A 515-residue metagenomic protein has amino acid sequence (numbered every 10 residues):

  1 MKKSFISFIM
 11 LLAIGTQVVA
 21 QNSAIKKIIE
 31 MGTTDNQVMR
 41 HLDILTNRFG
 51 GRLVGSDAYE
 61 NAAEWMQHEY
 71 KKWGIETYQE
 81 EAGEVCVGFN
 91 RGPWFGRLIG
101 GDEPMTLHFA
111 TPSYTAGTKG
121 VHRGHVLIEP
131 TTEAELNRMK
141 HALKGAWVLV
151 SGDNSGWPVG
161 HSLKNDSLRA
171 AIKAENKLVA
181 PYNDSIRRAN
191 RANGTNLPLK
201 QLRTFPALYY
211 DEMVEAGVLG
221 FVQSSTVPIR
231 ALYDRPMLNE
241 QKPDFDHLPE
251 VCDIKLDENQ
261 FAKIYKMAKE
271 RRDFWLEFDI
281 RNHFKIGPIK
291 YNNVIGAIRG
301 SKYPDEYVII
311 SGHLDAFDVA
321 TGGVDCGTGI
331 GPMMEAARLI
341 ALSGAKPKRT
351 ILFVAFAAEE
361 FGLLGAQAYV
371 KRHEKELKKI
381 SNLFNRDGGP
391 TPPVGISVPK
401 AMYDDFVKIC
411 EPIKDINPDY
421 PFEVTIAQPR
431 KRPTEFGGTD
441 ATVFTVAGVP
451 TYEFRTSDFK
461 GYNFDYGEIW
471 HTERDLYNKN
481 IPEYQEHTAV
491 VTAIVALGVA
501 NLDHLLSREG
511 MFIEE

Functional and structural regions predicted by a protein language model:
M1-N22: Bacterial Sec-dependent N-terminal signal peptides
V19-N61, H68, W73-E76, I298-K302 (+1 more regions): N-terminal hydrophobic or amphipathic helices/low-complexity stretches enriched in small/hydrophobic/Pro/Gly
N22-A24, P112-R138, N239-G323, E335-R338 (+1 more regions): Soluble metallo-hydrolase cores and metallopeptidase-like ectodomains found primarily in the secretory/periplasmic
I25-T33, N47-D57, W94, G124-P130 (+10 more regions): Second-shell loop/turn segments in exported
D43, N47, G51-I186: Noncatalytic luminal/extracellular "stalk/propeptide" segments of secretory-pathway proteins
G101-T106, K144-G145, S155-W157, Y303 (+1 more regions): Metal-dependent peptidase/peptidase-like ectodomains
N193, Q201, P206, Y210-F274 (+3 more regions): Loop-rich non-cytosolic ectodomains and luminal regions
F245-L248, C252-L256, K263, R338 (+2 more regions): His/Asp/Glu-rich mid-to-C-terminal helical/loop segments that flank catalytic regions of hydrolases
